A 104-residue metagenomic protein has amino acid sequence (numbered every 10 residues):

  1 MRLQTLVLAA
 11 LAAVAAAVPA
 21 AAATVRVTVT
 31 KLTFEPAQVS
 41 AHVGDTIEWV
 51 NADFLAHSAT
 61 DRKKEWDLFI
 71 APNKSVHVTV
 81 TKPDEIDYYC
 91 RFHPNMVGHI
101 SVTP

Functional and structural regions predicted by a protein language model:
R2-A13, V18-P104: Extracytoplasmic copper-binding redox domains, predominantly the cupredoxin/blue-copper superfamily
